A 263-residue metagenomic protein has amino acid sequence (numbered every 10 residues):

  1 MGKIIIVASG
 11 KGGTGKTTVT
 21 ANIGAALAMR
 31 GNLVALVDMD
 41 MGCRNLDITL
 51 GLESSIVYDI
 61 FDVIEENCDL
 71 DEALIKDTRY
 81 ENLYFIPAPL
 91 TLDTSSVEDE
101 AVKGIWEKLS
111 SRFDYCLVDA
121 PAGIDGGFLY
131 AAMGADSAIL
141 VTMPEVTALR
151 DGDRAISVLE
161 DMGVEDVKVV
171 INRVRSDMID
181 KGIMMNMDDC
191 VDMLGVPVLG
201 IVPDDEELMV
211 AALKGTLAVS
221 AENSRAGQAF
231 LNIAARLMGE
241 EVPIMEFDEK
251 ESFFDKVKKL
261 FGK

Functional and structural regions predicted by a protein language model:
M1-K3, R30-L33, Y80-E81, R112-F113 (+2 more regions): Short coil/turn connectors at secondary-structure junctions
I4-D69, Y115: Walker A/P-loop NTP-binding active-site region of P-loop NTPases, recognizing the glycine-rich GxxxxGKT/S
G12, D38, V63, I86 (+4 more regions): Residue-level signature of catalytic and energy-coupling elements of molecular machines, predominantly ATP/GTP-dependent
T14, M41, S55-Y58, E65 (+11 more regions): Charged, alpha-helix-enriched surfaces in structured cytosolic catalytic cores of large nucleotide-utilizing machines
M39-S111, V210-T216: P-loop/Walker-type NTP enzyme "switch/lid" segment
G104, K108-S111, Y115, A120-L213: Conserved catalytic-core segment of NTP-binding enzymes
K214-A229: C-terminal boundary of histidine-terminating zinc-finger modules
Q228, N232-K263: P-loop NTP-binding site
